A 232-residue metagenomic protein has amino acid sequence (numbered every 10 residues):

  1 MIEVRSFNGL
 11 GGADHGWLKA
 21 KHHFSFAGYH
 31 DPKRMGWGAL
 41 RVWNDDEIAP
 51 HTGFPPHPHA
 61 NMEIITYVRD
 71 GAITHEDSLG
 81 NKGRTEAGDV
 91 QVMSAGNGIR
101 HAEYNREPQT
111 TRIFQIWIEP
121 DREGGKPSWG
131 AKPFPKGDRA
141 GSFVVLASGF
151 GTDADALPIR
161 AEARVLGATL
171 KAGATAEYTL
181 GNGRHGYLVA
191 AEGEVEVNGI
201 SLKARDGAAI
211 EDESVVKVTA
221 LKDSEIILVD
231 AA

Functional and structural regions predicted by a protein language model:
M1-A232: Jelly-roll (double-stranded beta-helix
